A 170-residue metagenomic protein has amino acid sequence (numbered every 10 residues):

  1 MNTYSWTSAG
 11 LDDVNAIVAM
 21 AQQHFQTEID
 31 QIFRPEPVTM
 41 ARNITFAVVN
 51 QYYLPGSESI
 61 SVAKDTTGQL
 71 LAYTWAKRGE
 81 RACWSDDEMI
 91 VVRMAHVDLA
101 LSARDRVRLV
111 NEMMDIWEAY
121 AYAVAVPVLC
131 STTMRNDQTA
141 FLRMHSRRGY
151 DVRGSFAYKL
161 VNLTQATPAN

Functional and structural regions predicted by a protein language model:
M1-N15, T164-N170: Conserved N-terminal entry element of GNAT/NAT acetyltransferase domains
V18-F25, T45, V49, M114-W117 (+1 more regions): Hydrophobic alpha-helical core bundles mediating ligand binding, dimerization, or RNAP-core interactions
Q26-V48: Conserved GNAT-fold acetyl-CoA-binding loop/helix
A47-V62: A short helix-loop-beta-strand connector motif used in the catalytic cores of GNAT acetyltransferases and, in some
V62, Q69-R78: Conserved beta-strand in the GNAT
E80-V92, D151-R153: A conserved beta-turn-beta hairpin within the catalytic core of GNAT-like acetyltransferases that forms part
D87-S146: Acyl-donor binding region in acyl/amide transferases
L142, S146-N170: C-terminal "cap" of GNAT-fold acetyltransferases
